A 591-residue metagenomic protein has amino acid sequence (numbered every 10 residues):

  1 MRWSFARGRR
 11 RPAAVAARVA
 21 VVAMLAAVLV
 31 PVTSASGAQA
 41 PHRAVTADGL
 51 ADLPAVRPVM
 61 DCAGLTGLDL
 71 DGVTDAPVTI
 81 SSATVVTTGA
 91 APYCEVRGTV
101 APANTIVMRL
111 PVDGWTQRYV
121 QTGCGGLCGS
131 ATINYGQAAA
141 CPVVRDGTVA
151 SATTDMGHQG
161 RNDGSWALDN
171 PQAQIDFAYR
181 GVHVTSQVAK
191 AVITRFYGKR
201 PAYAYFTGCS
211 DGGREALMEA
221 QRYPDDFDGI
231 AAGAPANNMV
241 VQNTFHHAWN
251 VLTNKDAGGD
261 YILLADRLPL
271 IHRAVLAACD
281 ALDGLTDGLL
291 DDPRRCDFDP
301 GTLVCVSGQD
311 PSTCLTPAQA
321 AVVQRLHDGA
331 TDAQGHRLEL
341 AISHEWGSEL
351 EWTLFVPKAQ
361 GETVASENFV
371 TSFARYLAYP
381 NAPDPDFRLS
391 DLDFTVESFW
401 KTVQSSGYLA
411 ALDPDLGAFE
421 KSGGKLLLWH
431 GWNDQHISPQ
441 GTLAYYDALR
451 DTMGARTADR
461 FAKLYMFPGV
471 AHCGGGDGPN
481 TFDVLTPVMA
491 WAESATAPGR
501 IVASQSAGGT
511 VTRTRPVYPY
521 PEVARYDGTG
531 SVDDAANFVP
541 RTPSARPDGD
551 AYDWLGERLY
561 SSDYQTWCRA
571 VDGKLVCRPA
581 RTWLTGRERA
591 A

Functional and structural regions predicted by a protein language model:
R2-Q39: Secretory targeting and sorting signals
A38-R118, T122, S130-A139, H272 (+4 more regions): Catalytic-loop region of hydrolases
G126-G198, T244-F245, L252, P383-Y408 (+1 more regions): Cap/lid segment of the alpha/beta-hydrolase catalytic domain
K199-S210: Alpha/beta-hydrolase fold nucleophile elbow
G208-M218: Glycine-rich nucleophile elbow surrounding the catalytic serine of serine-hydrolase chemistry
M218-A220, D225-A333, M466: A catalytic-pocket lid/entrance helix-loop region that shapes and gates access to the active site across common
L427-H430: Short beta-strand/loop motif that positions the catalytic acidic residue of the alpha/beta-hydrolase fold
F461-G475, S506-G509: Histidine-bearing beta->alpha loop at or near hydrolase active sites
